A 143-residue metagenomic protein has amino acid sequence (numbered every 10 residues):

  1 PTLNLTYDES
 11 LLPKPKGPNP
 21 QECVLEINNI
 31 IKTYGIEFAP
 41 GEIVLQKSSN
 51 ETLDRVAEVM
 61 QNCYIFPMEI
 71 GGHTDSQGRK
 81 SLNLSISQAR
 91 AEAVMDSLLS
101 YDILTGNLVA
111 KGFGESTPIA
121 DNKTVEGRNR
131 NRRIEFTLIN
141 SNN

Functional and structural regions predicted by a protein language model:
P1-P67, S141-N143: Periplasmic peptidoglycan-binding/tethering modules of Gram-negative envelope proteins
I43-N50, G71-N143: Periplasmic OmpA-like peptidoglycan-binding domain that tethers envelope proteins to the cell wall
